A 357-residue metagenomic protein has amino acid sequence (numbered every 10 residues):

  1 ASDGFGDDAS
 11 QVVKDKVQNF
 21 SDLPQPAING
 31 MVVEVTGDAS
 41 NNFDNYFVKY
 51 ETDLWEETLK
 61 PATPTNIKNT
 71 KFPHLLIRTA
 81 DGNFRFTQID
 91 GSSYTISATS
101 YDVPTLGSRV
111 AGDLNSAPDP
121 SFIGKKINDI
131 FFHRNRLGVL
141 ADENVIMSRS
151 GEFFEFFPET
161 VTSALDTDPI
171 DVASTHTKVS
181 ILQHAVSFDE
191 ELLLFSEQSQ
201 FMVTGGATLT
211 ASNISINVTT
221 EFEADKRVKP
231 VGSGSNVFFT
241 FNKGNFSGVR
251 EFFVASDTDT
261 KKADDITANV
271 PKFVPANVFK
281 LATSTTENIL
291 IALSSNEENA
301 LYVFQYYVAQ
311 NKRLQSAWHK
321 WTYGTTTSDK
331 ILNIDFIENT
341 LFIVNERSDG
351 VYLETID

Functional and structural regions predicted by a protein language model:
A1-S121: Long, charge-dense tracts
T58-T70, G124-I130, A164-V179: Short N-terminal signal/transit or membrane-insertion segments and the immediately adjacent low-complexity/disordered
T63, A117-G124, N128, A268 (+1 more regions): Generic amphipathic alpha-helical segments used as scaffolds and interaction surfaces in large, multi-domain proteins
I89-P118, L140-T167, V203-T208: Beta-propeller domains
A111-F122, D129, R136, N236-G244 (+1 more regions): Elongated fiber/stalk and passenger scaffolds
P118-E143, V179-V186: Beta-strand-rich domains and repeat architectures in extracellular enzymes and scaffolds, especially beta-propellers
N144, G151, A173-D357: Beta-sheet-dominated scaffold domains
